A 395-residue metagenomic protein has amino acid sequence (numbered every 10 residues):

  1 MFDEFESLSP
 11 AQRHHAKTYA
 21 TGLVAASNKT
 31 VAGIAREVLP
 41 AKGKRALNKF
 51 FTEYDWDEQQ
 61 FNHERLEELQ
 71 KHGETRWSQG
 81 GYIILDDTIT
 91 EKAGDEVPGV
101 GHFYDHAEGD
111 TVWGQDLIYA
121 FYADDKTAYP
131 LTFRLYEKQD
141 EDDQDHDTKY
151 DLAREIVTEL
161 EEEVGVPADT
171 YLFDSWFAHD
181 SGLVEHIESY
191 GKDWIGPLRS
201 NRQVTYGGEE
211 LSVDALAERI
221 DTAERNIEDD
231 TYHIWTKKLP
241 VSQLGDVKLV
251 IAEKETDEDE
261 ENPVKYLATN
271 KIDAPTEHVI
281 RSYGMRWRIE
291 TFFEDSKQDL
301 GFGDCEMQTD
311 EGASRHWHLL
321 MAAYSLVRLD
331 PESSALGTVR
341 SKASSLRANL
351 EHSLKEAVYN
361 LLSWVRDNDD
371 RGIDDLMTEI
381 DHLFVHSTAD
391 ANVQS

Functional and structural regions predicted by a protein language model:
M1-H14, L23, T127, F133 (+9 more regions): A short, flexible helix-boundary coil/loop motif
M1-L172, W176-L211, I220, K237-L239 (+3 more regions): Conserved, well-structured functional cores that handle cations and Mg-NTP chemistry
T18-Y19, P263-W287: Extended, non-catalytic structural segments that build the interaction scaffolds of large macromolecular assemblies
L23-S27, V38, Y54, K271 (+4 more regions): Generic structural signal for hydrophobic core residues of well-folded globular domains
K42-G43, D259-P263, K271-P275, S296-C305: Short acidic (Asp/Glu) and glycine-rich catalytic loops that position anionic groups and cofactors
Q79-G80, L117, V247, N262-K265: Short, surface-exposed beta-edge/turn micro-motifs
L85, I89, E224, T276-M307: Short amphipathic alpha-helical "interface-anchor" segments enriched in bulky aromatics
D116, R288, R315-M321: Catalytic-loop motifs flanking and including active-site residues across diverse enzymes
